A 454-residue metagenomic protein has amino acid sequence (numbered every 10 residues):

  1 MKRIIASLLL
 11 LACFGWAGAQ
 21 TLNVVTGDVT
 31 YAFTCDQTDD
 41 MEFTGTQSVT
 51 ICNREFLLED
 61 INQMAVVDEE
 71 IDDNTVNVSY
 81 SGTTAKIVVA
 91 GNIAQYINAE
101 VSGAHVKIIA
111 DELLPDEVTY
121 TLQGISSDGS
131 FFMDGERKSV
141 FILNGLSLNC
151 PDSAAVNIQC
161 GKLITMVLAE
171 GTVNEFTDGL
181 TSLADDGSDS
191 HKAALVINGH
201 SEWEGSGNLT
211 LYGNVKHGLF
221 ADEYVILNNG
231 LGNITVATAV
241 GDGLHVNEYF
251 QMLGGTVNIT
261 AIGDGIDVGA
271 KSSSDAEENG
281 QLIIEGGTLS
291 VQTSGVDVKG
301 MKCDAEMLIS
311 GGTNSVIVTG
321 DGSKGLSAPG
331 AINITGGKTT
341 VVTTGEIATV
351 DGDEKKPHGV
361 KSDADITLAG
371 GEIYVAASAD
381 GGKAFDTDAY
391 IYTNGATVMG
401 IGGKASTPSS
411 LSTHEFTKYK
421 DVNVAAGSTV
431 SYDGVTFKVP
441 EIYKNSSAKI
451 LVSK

Functional and structural regions predicted by a protein language model:
I4-C13: Sec-dependent N-terminal signal peptides
G15-A19: Sec/Tat signal peptide C-region and signal peptidase I cleavage site
Q20-L22, G45-S48, P115-L122: Short, hydrophobic/aromatic-rich segments at coil-to-beta transitions
Q20-T38: Short N-terminal segments immediately surrounding and downstream of signal-peptide cleavage
Q20-V24, Q47-I51, G427-Y432: Short polybasic amphipathic segments
T34-F43, L57-E69: Structured surface patches comprising rigid loops and adjacent beta-strands/short helices at the edges of well-ordered
E55-D60, Y390-T393: Extracellular interaction modules
E69-K454: A composition-driven surface/loop motif
